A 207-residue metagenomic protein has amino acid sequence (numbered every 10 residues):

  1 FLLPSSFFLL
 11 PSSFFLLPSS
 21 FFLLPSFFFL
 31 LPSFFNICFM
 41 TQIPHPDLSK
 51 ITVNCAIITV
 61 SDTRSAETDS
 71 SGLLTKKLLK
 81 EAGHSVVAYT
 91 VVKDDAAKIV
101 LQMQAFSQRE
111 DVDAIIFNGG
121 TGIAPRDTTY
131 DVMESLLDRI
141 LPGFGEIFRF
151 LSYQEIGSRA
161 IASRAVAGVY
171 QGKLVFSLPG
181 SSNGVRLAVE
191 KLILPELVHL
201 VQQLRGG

Functional and structural regions predicted by a protein language model:
L2-P4, L9-P11, L16-P18, L23-P25 (+1 more regions): Compositionally biased, intrinsically disordered low-complexity segments enriched in Pro/Arg/Gln/His
F34-G207: Non-catalytic beta/alpha edge segments that cap or flank active sites
